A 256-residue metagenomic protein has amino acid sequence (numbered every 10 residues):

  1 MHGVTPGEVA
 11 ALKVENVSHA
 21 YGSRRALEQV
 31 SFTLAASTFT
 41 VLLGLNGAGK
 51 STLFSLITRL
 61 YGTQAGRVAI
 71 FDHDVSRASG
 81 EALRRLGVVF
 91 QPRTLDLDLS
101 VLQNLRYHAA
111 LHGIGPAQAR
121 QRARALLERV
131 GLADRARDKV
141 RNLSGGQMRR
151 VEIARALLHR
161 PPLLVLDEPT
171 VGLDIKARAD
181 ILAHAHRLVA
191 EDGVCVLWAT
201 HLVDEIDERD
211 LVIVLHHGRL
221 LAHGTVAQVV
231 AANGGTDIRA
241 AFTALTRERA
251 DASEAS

Functional and structural regions predicted by a protein language model:
G66-R77, E81-A82: Conserved ABC transporter NBD signature motif
R106, A110, A117-R135: Conserved ABC ATPase "signature" region
K139-L143: Conserved ABC ATPase signature
R160: Conserved catalytic motifs of ABC-family nucleotide-binding domains
L164-E168: Catalytic Walker B motif of ABC-type/P-loop ATPase nucleotide-binding domains
H223-G224: ABC ATPase "signature
